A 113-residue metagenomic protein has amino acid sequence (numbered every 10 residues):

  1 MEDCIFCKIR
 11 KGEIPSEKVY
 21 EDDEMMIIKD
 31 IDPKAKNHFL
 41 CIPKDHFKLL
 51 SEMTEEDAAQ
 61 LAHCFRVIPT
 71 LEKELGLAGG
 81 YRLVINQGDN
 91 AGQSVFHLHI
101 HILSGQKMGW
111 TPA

Functional and structural regions predicted by a protein language model:
M1-A113: HIT superfamily nucleotide-processing domains
